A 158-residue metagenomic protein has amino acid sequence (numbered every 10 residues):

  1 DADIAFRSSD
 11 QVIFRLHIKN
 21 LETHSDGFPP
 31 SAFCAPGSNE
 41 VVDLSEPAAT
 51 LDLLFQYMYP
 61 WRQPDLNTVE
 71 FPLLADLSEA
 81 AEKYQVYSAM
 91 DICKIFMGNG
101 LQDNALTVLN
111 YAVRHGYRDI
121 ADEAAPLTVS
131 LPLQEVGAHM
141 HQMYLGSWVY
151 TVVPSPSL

Functional and structural regions predicted by a protein language model:
D1-L66: BTB/POZ (also called T1 in voltage-gated K+ channels) oligomerization domain detector
A32-F33, E135, S157: A generic alpha-helix propensity feature with a strong bias for hydrophobic helices
Q56-Y144: Post-BTB helical module
S147-L158: A conserved mid-domain beta-alpha-beta active-site/ligand-binding segment of alpha/beta enzyme cores
